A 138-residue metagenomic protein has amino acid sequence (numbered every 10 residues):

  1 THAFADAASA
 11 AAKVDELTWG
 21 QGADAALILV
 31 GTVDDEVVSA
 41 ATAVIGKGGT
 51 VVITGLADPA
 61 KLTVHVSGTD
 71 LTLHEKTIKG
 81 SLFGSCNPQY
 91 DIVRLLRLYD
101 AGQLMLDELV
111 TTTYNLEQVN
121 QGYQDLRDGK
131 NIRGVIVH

Functional and structural regions predicted by a protein language model:
T1-A3, I78-G80, T113: Conserved beta-strand scaffold positions in the cores of enzyme catalytic domains, especially in NTP/NDP-utilizing
T1-S39: Adenosine-nucleotide cofactor-binding segment
S9, E16, S39-A43, S85-H138: C-terminal hydrophobic helical "lid"/dimerization subdomain of Rossmann-like NAD(P)H-dependent oxidoreductases
E16-G20, S67-T69, Q124: Short low-complexity, flexible loop/linker segments enriched in glycine and/or proline with clustered acidic
W19-Q21, V44-I45, T72-L73, D128-G129: A structural signal for short secondary-structure junctions
G31-Q103, H138: Glycine-rich phosphate-binding loop and adjacent beta-alpha segment of Rossmann(oid) nucleotide-cofactor-binding
